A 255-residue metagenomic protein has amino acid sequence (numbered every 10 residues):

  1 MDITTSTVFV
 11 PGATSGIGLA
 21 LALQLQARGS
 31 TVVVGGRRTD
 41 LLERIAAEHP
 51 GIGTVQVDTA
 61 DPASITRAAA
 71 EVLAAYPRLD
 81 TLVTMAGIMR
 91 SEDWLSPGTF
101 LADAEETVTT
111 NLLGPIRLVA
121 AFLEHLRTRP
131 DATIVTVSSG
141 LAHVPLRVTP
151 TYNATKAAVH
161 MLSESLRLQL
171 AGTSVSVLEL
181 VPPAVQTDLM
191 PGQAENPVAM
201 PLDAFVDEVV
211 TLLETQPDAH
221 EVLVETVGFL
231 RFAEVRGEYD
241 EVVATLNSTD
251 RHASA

Functional and structural regions predicted by a protein language model:
T14-S15: Conserved glycine-rich cofactor-binding loop
R28-I45: Conserved glycine-rich Rossmann-like NAD(P)H-binding loop of the short-chain dehydrogenase/reductase
Q56-R67: The beta1-alpha1 cofactor-binding region of Rossmann-like NAD(H)/NADP(H)-dependent oxidoreductases
T66, I88-E105, V148-T151: Conserved mid-core segment of classical short-chain dehydrogenase/reductases
V119, T155: Active-site helix of classical SDR
S139: Residue(s) in the substrate-gating loop at a strand-loop-helix junction that position the organic substrate next
E179-L180, P191-G237: C-terminal helical subdomain
